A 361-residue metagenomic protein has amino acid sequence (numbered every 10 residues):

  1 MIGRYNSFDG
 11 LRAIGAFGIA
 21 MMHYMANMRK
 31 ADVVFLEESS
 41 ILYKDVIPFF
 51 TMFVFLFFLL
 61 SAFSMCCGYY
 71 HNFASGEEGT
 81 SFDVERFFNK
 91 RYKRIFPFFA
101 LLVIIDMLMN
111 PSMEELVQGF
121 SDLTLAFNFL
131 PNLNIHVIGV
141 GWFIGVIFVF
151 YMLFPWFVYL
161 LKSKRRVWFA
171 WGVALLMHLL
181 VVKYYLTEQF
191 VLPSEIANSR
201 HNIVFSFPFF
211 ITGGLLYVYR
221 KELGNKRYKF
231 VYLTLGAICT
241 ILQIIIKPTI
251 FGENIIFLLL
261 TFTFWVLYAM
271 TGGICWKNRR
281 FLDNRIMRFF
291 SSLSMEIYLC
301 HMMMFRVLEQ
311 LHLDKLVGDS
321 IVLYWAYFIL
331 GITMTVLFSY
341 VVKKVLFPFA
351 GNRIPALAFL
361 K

Functional and structural regions predicted by a protein language model:
M1-Y184, L293, D314-K361: Membrane-cytosol interface segments of multi-pass membrane proteins, especially ER/Golgi lipid-handling enzymes
M1-Y5, V117-F120, I147-F148, V181-V182 (+2 more regions): Hydrophobic alpha-helical transmembrane segments
Y5, G76-S81, E85-R86, V158-W168 (+3 more regions): Membrane-interface helix-boundary motifs at transmembrane edges
N6, L42-V54, L133-V146, Y184-T212 (+3 more regions): Interfacial loop-to-helix transition and helix-capping segments at the boundaries of transmembrane helices
C66-A74, L108-N110, W156-S163, G214-L223 (+4 more regions): Structural signal for the C-terminal ends of transmembrane alpha-helices and the immediately following loop
W168, G172-L176, Y228-I241: Signature aromatic-anchored transmembrane alpha helix within multi-pass, membrane-resident enzymes that catalyze glycan
F210, G236-F349: Alpha-helical transmembrane segments of multi-pass integral membrane proteins
